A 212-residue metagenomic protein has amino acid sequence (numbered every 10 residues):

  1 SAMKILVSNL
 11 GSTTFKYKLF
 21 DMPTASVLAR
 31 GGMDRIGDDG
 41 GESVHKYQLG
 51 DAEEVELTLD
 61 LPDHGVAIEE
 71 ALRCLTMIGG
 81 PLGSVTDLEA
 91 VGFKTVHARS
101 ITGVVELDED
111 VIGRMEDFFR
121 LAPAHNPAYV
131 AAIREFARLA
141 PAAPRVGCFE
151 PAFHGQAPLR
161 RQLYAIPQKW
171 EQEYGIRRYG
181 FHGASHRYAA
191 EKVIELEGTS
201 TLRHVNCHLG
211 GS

Functional and structural regions predicted by a protein language model:
A2-L6: Extreme N-terminal starter segment of soluble prokaryotic enzymes
N9, M33, V91, E150: Residue-level signal for inorganic ion chemistry
L10-T14, S212: Ser/Thr-glycine-rich phosphate-binding loops at phosphate-binding pockets of nucleotides, nucleotide cofactors
T14-P62: Short glycine-rich, Thr/Ser-proximal phosphate-binding strand/loop in the N-terminal lobe of ATP-dependent enzymes
V27, L61-G65, E69, V105 (+3 more regions): Electropositive phosphate-/nucleotide-binding environments in soluble metabolic enzymes
G50-K94: Glycine-rich, N-terminal phosphate-binding loop and its surrounding beta-alpha-beta segment
L75-H125, P144-V146, A152-L163: Short beta-strand-loop/turn "lid" adjacent to the catalytic site in phosphate-handling enzymes
N126-S212: Phosphate-binding/catalytic loop of phosphoryl-transfer enzymes
